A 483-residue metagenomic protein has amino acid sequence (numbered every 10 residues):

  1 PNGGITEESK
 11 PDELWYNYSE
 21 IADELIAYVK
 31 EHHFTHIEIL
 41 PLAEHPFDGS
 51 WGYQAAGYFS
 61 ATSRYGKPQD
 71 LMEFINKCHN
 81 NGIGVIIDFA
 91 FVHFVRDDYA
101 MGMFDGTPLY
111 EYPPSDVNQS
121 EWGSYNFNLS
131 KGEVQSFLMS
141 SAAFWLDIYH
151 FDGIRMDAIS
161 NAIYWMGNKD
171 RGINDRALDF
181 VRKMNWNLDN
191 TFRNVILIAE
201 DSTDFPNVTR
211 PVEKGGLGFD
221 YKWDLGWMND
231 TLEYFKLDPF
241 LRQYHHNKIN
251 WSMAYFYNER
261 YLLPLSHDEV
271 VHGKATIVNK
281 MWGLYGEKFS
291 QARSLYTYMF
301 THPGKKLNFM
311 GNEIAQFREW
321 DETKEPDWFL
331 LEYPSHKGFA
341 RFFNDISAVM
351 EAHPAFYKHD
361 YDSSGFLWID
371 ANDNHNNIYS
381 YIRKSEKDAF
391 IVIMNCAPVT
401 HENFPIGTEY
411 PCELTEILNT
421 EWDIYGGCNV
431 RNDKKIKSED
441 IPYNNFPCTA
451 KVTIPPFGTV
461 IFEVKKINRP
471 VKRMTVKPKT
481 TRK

Functional and structural regions predicted by a protein language model:
N2-I173, I436: Substrate-binding/active-site clefts of carbohydrate-active enzymes
N17-I21, D70, E133-L138, R176-F180 (+4 more regions): Soluble or luminal CAZymes and related metallo-dependent hydrolases
V29, I39, Y58, C78 (+10 more regions): Conserved, mostly hydrophobic/aromatic
E73, S140, F144, D179-W186 (+2 more regions): Alpha-helical scaffolding segments of alpha/beta enzyme cores, especially the outer helices of TIM-barrel or partial
H150-D152, Y164-E322, L330, E351-E421 (+1 more regions): Conserved alpha/beta catalytic core and glycan-binding cleft of carbohydrate-active enzymes
S335-F356: Catalytic cores of secreted or luminal carbohydrate-active enzymes
D433-K472: C-terminal beta-strand-rich structural cap/linker in extracellular carbohydrate-active enzymes
R469-K483: Intrinsically disordered, polybasic Lys/Arg-rich low-complexity tracts
